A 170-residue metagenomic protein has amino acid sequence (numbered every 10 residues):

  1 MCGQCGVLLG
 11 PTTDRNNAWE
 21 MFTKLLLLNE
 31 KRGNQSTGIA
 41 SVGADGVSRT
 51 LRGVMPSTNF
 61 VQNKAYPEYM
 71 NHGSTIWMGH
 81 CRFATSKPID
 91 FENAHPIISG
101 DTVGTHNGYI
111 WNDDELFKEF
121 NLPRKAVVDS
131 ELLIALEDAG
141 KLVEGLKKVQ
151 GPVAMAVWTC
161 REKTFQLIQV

Functional and structural regions predicted by a protein language model:
M1-V170: Conserved short alpha-helical segments that host acidic/polar catalytic motifs at enzyme active sites
